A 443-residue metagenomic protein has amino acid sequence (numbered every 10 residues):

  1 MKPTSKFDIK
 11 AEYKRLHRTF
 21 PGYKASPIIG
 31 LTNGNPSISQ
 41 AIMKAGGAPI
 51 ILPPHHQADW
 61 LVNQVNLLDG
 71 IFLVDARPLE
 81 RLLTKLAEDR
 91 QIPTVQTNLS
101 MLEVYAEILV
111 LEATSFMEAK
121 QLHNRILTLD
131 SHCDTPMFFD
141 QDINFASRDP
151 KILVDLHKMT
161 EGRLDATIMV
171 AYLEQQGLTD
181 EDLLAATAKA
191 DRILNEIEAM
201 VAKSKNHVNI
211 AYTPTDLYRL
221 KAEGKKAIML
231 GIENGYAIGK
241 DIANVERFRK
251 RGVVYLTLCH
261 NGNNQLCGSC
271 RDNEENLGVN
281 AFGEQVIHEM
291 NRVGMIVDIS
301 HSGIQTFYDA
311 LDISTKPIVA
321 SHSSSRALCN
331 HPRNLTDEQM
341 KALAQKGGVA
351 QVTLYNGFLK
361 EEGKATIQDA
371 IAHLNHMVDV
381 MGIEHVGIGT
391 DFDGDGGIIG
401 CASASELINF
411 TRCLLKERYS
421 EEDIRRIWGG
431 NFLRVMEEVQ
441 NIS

Functional and structural regions predicted by a protein language model:
T4-L31, H56-N66: ANL superfamily AMP-binding
H17, P36-Q40, P54-V74, P78-E80: Conserved ATP-dependent adenylate/AMP-binding module captured primarily in the ANL superfamily
H17-K24, I28, S100-M101, E118-K120 (+1 more regions): Short boundary motifs at domain starts and secondary-structure transition points
S26-G30, E107, Y255: Residues that mark the start of a beta-strand
Q40-G46: Short hydrophobic alpha-helices that are characteristic scaffold elements of the AMP-binding
A58, I71-S115, Q121: ANL superfamily adenylate-forming
F116-E275, N330-I388, F392-S443: N-terminal hydrophobic targeting/anchoring segments and the immediately downstream early-domain regions of hydrolases
Y236-G239, K250-R333: Divalent metal-binding pocket/active-site signature
